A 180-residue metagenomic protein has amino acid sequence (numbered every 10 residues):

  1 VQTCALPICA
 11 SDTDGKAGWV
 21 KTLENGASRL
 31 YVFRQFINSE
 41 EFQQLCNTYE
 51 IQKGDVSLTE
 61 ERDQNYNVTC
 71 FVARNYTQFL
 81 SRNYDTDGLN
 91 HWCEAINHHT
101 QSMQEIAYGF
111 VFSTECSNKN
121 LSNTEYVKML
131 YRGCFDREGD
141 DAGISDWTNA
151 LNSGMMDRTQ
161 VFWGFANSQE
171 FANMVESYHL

Functional and structural regions predicted by a protein language model:
V1-T3: Positively charged, low-complexity/disordered segments
A5-L180: Substrate/cofactor-recognition hotspot
